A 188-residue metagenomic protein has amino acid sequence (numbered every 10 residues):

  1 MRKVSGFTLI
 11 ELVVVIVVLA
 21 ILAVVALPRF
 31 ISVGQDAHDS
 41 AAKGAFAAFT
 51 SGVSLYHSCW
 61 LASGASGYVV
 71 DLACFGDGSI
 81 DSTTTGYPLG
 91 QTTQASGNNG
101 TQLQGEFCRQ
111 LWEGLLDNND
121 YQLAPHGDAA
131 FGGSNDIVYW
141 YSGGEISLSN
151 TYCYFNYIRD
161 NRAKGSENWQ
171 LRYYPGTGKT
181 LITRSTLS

Functional and structural regions predicted by a protein language model:
M1-A37, A41, A45-A48: N-terminal single-pass transmembrane signal-anchor helix
L12, V25, V53, H57 (+1 more regions): C-terminal or internal capping secondary-structure element at the end of a domain, subdomain, or sheet
D39, H57-S58, Y121: Short amphipathic alpha-helical segments with coiled-coil-like heptad repeat character
T50-V69: Alpha-helix exit/C-cap motif
A73-S188: Intrinsically disordered, low-complexity regions enriched in Pro/Ser/Thr/Gly and acidic residues
